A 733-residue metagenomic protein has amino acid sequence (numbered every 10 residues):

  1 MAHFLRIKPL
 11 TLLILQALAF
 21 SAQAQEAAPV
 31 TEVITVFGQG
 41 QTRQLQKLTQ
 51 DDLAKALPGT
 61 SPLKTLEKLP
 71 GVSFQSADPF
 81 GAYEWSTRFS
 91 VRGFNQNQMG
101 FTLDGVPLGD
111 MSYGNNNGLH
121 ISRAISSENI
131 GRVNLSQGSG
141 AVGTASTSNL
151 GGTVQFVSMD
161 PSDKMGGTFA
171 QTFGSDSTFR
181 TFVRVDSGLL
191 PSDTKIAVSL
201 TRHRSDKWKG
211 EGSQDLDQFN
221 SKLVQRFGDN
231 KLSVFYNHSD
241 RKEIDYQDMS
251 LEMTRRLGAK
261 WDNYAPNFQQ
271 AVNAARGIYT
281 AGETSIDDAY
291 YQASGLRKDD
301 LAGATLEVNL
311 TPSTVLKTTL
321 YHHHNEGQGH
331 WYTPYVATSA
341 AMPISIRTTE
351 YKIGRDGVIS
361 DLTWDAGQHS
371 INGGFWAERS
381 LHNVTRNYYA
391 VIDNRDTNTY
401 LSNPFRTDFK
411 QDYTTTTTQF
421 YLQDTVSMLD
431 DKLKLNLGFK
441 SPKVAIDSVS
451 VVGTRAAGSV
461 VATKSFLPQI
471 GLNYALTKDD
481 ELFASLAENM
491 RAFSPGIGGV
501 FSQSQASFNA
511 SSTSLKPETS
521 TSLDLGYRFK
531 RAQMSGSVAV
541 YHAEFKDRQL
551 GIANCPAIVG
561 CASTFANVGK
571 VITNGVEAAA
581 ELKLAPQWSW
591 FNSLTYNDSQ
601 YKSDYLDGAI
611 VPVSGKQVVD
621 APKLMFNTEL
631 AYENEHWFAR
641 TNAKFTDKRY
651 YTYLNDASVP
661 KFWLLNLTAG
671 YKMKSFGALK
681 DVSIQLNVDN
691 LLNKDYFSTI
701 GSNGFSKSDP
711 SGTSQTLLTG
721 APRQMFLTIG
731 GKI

Functional and structural regions predicted by a protein language model:
A2, R6, L13, N473 (+2 more regions): Conserved C-terminal beta-signal and adjacent last beta-strands/turns of outer-membrane beta-barrel proteins
V30-L63, R88: N-terminal periplasmic "start-of-domain" segments of outer-membrane beta-barrel proteins
F37, L63-P107: Extracytoplasmic beta-strand/coil segments of soluble accessory domains associated with Gram-negative outer-membrane
R123-T168: A beta-strand signature from Gram-negative outer-membrane beta-barrel systems, especially the internal plug domain
G166-T168, F173-R204, K209-Q270, A293-V315 (+2 more regions): Transmembrane beta-barrel wall of Gram-negative outer-membrane proteins
T305-N309, V315-Y321, G327-W331, A475 (+7 more regions): Membrane-embedded beta-barrel scaffold of Gram-negative outer-membrane proteins
I353, Q368-S370, W376-E378, F409-F545 (+4 more regions): Structural signature of Gram-negative outer-membrane beta-barrels, strongest in the C-terminal barrel of TonB-dependent
M428-D430, L435, S535, V540-F545 (+3 more regions): Gram-negative outer-membrane beta-barrel transporters
